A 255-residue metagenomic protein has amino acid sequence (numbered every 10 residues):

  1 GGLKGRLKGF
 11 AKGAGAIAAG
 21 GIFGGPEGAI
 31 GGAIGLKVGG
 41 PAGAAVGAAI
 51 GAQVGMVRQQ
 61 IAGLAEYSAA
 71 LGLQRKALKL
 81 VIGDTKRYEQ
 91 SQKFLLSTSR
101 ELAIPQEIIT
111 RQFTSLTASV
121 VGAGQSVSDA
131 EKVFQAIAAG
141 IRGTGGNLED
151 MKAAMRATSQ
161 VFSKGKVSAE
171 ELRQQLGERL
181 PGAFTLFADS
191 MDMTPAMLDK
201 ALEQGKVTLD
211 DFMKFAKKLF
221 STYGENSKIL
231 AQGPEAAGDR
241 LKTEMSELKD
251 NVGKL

Functional and structural regions predicted by a protein language model:
G1-K4, G25-P26, K132, T222-L255: Hydrophobic, low-dielectric interface segments
G2-F23: Add "or lipid-surface remodeling" -> "...that mediate pore formation, membrane permeabilization, membrane fusion
A19, E27-E101, R111-G122, K132-G143 (+2 more regions): Small-residue helix-packing and pore-constriction motifs in hydrophobic alpha-helices
Q106, G145-K152: Structural motif
